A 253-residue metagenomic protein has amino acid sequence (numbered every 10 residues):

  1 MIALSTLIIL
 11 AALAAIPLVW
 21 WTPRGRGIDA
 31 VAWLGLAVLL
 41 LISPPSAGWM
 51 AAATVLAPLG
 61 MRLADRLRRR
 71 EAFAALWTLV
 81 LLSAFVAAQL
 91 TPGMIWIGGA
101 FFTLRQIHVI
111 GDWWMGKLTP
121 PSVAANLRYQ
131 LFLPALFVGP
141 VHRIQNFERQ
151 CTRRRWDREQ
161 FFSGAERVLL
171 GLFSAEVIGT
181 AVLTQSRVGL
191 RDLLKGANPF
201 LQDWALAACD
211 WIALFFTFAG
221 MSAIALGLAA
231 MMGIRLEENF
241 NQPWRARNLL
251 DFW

Functional and structural regions predicted by a protein language model:
M1-F252: Membrane-embedded transmembrane alpha-helical bundles that form the catalytic cores of multi-pass lipid-modifying
